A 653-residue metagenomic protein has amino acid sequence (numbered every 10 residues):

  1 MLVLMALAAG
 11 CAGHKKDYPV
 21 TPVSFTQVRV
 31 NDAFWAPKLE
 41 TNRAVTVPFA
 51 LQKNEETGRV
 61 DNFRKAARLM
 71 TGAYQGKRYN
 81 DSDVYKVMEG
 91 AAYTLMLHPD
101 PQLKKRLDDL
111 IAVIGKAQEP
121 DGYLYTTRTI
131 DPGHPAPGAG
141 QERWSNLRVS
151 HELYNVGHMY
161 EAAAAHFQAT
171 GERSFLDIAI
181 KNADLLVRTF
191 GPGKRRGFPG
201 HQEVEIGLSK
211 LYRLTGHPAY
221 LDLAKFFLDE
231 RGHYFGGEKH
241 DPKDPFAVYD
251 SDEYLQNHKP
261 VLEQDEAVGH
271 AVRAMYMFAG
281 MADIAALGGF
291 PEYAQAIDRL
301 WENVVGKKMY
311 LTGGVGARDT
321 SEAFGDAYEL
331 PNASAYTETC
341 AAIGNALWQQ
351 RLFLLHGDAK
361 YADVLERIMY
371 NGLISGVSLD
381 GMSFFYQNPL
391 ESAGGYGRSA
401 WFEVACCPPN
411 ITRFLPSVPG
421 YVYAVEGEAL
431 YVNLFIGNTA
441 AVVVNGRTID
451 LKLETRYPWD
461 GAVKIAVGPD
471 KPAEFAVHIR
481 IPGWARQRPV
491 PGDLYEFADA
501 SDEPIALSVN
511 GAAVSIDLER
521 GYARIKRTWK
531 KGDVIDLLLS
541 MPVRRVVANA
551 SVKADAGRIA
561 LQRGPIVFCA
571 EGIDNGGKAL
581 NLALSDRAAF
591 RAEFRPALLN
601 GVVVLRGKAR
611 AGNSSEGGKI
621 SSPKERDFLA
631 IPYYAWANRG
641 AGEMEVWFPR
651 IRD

Functional and structural regions predicted by a protein language model:
A9-G10: C-terminal motif of bacterial Sec signal peptides marking the signal peptidase cleavage site
G13-D83, D108-H134: Low-complexity, Ser/Thr/Pro/Gly-enriched N-terminal "stalk/linker" regions
K16-P19, A66-V84, P137-N155, R188-H201 (+5 more regions): Solvent-exposed loop and edge beta-strand segments that line ligand/cofactor-binding and catalytic clefts
Q27, A33-P37, M88-P101, G157-E172 (+8 more regions): Well-ordered alpha-helical scaffold segments within catalytic/enzyme domains
A67-Y79, Y85, E89, L95-Q202 (+1 more regions): Extended ligand-binding groove/face enriched in aromatic
A224, I297, D363-N371, G376-G468 (+7 more regions): C-terminal beta-rich recognition modules with glycine/proline-rich loops and embedded aromatic residues
G288, E292-Y336, A342-G397: Non-catalytic carbohydrate-binding regions of carbohydrate-active enzymes
K471-V477: Extended extracellular/luminal ectodomain segments enriched in beta-structured repeat modules
